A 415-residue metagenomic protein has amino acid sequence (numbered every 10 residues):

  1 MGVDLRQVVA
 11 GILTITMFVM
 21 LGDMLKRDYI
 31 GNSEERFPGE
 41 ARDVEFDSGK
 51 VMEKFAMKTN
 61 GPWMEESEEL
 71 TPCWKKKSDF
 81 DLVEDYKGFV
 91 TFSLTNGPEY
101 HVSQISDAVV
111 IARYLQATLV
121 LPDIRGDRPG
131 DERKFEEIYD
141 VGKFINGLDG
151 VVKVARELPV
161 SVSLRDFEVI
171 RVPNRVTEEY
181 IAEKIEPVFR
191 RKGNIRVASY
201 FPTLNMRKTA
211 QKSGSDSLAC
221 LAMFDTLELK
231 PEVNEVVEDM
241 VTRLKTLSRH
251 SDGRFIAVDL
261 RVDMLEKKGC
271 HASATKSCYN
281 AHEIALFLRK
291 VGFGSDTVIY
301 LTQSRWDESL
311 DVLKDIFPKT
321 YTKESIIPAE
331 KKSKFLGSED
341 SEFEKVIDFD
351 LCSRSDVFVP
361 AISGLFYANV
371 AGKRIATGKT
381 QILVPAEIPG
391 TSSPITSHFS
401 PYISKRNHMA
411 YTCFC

Functional and structural regions predicted by a protein language model:
M1-L13: Classical eukaryotic N-terminal signal peptides for Sec-dependent ER targeting/secretion, especially the positively
G2, F89-T91, K276-C278, H282-A285 (+1 more regions): Donor nucleotide-activated moiety binding/catalytic core segment of transferases that use nucleotide-activated donors
G11-M24, G31-T275, F293: Secretory-pathway glycan-assembly enzymes, especially type II membrane glycosyltransferases that use nucleotide-sugar
S106, G126, K345-G390: A donor-sugar binding/catalytic signature common to diverse glycosyltransferases and related nucleotide-sugar
D127-P129, R133-F144, T320-I326, S338-S341 (+1 more regions): Catalytic cores of eukaryotic secretory-pathway lumenal/extracellular enzymes that build and remodel glycoconjugates
G147, P385-C415: Leloir-type glycosyltransferase catalytic cores
L260-R261, S295-G337: Catalytic donor nucleotide-activated moiety binding site of glycosyltransferases and closely related
A281-T297: Short, basic/hydrophobic alpha-helical segments
